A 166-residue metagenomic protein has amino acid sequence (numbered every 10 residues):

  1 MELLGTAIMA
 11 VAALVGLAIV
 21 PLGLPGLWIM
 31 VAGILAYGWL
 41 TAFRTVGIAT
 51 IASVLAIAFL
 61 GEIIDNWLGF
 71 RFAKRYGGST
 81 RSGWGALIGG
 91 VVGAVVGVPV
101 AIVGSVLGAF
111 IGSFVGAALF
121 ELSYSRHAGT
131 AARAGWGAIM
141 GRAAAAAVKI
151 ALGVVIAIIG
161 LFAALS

Functional and structural regions predicted by a protein language model:
M1-I19, S82-V91: Small-residue-enriched transmembrane helix starts and helix-helix packing motifs in multi-pass inner-membrane proteins
A12-I29, V92-V103: Transmembrane alpha-helix interface/packing and boundary motifs in multi-pass membrane proteins, characterized by
A12-V20, I63-R75, E121-R126: C-terminal ends of transmembrane helices
M30, I34, T50-A58, G78-G90 (+4 more regions): Alpha-helical transmembrane segments of multi-pass membrane proteins, especially transporters and channels
A58-V98: Helix-adjacent hinge/juxtasegments
V115-R133: Transmembrane alpha-helical segments of integral membrane proteins
H127-I150: Interfacial loop-to-transmembrane junctions
I158-S166: Juxtamembrane boundary at the C-terminal end of a transmembrane helix
